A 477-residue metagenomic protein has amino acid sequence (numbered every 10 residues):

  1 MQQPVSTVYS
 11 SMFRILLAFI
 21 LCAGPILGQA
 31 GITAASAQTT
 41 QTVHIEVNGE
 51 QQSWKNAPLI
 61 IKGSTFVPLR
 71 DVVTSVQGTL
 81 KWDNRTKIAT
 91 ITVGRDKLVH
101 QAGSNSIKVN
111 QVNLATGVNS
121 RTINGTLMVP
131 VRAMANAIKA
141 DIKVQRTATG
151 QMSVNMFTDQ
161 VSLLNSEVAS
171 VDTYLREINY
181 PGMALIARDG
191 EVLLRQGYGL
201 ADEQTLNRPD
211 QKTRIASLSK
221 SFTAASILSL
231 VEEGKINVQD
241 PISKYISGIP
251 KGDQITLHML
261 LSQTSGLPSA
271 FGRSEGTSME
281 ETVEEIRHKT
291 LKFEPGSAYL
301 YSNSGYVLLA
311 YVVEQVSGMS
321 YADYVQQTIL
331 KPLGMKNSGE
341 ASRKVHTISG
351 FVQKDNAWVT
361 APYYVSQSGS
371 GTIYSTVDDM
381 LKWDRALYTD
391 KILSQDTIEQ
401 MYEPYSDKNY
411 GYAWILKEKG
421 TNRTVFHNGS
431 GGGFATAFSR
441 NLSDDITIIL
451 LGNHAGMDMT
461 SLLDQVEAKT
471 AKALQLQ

Functional and structural regions predicted by a protein language model:
Q2-S170: Primary recognition of N-terminal secretory signal peptides and signal-anchoring hydrophobic helices
T39, I178-P181, G433-F434: Short, small/polar residue-rich loop motifs at catalytic or cofactor-binding pockets
W82-R85, K143-A148, L193, P209-D210 (+3 more regions): Short, well-structured active-site flanking segments
Q160-E167, G420, G456-Q477: Short, gly/Ser/Thr-rich active-site loops of penicillin-recognizing serine hydrolases
L163-T213, K235-N237: Short, conserved catalytic-motif segment at the N-terminal edge
A184-L185, G190, Q211-Q239, Y306-E314 (+2 more regions): Active-site SXXK
D253-G432, T436: Short, surface-exposed loop or secondary-structure junction motifs that flank catalytic or metal-binding residues
H427, A435-A455: Short, well-ordered beta-strand elements
